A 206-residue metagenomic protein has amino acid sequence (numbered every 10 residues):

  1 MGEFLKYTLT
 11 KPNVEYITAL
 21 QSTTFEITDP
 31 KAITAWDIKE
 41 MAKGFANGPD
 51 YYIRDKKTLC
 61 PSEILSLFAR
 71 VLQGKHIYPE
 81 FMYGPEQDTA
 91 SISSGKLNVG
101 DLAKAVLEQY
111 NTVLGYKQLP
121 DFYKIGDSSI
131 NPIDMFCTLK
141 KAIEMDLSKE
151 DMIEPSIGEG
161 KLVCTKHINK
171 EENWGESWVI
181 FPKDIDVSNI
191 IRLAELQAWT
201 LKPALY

Functional and structural regions predicted by a protein language model:
M1-Y206: Terminal accessory/targeting
